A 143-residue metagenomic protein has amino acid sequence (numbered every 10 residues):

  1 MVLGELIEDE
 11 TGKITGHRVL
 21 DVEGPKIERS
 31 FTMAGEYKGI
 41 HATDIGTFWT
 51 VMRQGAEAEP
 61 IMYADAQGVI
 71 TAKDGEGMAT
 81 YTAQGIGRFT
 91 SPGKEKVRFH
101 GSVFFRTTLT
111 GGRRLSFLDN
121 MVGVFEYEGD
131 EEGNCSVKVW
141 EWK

Functional and structural regions predicted by a protein language model:
M1-K143: Beta-strand-enriched cores of mature, soluble protein domains
